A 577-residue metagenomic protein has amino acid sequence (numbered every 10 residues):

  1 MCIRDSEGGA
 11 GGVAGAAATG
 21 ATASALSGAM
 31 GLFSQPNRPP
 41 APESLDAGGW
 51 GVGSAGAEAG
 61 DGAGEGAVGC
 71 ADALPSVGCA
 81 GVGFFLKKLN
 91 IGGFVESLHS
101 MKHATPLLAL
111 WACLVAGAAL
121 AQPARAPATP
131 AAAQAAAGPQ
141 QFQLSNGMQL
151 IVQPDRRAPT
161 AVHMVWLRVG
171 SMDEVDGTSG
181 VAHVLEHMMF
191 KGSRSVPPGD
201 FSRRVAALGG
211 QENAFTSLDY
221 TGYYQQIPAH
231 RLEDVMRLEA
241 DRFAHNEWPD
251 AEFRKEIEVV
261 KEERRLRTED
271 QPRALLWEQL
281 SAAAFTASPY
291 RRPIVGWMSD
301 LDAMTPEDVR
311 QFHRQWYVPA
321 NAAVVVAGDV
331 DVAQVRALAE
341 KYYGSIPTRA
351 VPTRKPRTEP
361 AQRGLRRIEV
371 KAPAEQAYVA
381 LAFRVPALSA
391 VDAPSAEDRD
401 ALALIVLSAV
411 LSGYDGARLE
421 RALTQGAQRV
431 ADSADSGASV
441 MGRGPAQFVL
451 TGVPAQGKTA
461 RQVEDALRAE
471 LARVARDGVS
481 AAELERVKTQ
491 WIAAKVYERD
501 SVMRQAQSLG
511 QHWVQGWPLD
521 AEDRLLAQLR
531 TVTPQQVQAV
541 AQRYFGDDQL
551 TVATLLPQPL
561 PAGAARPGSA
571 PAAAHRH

Functional and structural regions predicted by a protein language model:
M1-S6: Conserved small/polar residues in nucleotide/adenosyl-binding loops
E96-A109: Bacterial N-terminal signal peptides that target proteins for export
P106-A118: Bacterial N-terminal signal peptides
A119-P123, A128, A133: Boundary at the C-terminal end of the N-terminal hydrophobic targeting segment
Q153, R157-V184, P198-R242, P272-S299 (+6 more regions): M16 family metallopeptidases and their MPP-like homologs
I257, E278, P306, R310-Y342 (+2 more regions): Non-catalytic, conformational "gating/processing" segments within enzyme and secreted inhibitor domains
R265, A282, V351-R418: His/Glu-based metal-binding/catalytic segments typifying zinc-dependent metallopeptidases
